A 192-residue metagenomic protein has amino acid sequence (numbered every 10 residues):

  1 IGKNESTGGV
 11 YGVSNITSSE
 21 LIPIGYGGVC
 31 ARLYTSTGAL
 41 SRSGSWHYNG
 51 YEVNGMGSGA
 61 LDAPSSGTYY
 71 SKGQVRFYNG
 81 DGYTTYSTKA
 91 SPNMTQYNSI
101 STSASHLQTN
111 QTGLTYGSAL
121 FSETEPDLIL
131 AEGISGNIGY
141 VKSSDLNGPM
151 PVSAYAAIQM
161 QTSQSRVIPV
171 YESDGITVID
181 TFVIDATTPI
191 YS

Functional and structural regions predicted by a protein language model:
I1-P126, E132, I158-S163, D174-T177 (+1 more regions): Post-signal peptide N-terminal regions of Sec-secreted extracellular proteins
A119-A156: Amphipathic alpha-helical packing elements
M150-Y171: A short beta-strand-loop micro-motif that forms or neighbors metal/cofactor- and ligand-binding patches at active-site
V170, V183-I184: Acidic, negatively charged sequence signal that fires either on conserved catalytic/metal-binding carboxylates
D180: Extracellular glycan-binding segments that recognize GlcNAc-based cell-wall polysaccharides
